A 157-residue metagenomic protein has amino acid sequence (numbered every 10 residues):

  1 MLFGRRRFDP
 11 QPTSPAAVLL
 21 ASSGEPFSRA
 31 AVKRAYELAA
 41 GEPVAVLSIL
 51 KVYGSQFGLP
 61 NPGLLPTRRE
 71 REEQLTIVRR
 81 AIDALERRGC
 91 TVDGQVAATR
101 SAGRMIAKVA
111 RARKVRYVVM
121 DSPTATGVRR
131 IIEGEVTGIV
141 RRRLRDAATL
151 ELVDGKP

Functional and structural regions predicted by a protein language model:
M1-T13, E86-V118, G138, D146 (+1 more regions): Structural beta-alpha unit
F8-N61: Small/aliphatic-rich secondary-structure junction motif
A35, A81, I106, V140: Aromatic/hydrophobic pocket-lining residues that form π-stacking "cages" and hydrophobic walls in ligand
V44, T149-L150: Hydrophobic/aromatic residues located in beta-strands of well-ordered beta-sheets within soluble catalytic
S48-L50, Y117, D121-P123: Short secondary-structure boundary segments
N61-T67, A110-R113, V136-T137: Short, hinge-like loop/turn segments at secondary-structure boundaries
L64-T76: A short acidic, glycine-rich active-site loop that binds or catalyzes chemistry on phosphate/adenosine moieties
M120-R143: Glycine-rich, Arg-bearing micro-motifs that act as flexible, cationic patches
